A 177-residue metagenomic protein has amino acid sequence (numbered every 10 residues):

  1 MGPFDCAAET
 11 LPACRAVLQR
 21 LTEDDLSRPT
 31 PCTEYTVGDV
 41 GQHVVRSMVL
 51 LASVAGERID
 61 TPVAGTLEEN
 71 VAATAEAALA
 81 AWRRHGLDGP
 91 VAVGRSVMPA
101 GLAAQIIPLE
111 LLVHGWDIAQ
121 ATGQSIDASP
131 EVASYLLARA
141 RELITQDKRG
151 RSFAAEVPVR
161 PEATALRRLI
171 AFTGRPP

Functional and structural regions predicted by a protein language model:
M1-D5, E9-A16, R20-T33, V37 (+1 more regions): Structured surface interface patches that mediate subunit assembly and partner/cofactor docking
V40: Extended, alpha-helix-rich binding/interface surfaces that flank or overlap catalytic cores and mediate recognition
V44: Glycine-rich loop at the start of a catalytic domain that most often binds anionic cofactors/ligands
